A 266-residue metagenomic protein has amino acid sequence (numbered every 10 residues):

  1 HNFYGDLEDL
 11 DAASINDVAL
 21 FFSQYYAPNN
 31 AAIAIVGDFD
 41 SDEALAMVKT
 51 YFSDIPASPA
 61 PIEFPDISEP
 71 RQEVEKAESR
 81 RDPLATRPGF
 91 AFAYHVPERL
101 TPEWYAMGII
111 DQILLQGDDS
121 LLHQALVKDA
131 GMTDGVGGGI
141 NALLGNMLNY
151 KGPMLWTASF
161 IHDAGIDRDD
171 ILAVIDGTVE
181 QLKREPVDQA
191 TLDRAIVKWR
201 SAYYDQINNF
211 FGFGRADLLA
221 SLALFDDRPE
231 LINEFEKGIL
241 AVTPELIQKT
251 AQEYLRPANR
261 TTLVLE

Functional and structural regions predicted by a protein language model:
H1-E8, N30-V36, T86-P97, Q124-L240 (+1 more regions): M16 family metallopeptidases and their MPP-like homologs
S23-Y25, R81-L84, N146-Y150, Y254: Replace "in large, NTP-powered and nucleic-acid-processing enzymes" with "in large, NTP-powered factors and other
A32-E98, E266: An aromatic/glycine/proline-enriched structural segment found at the starts of mature extracellular/organellar domains
S41-L45, P102, G165-D170: Short, conserved charged micro-motifs
P102-L114, H123-L126: Active/ligand-binding-proximal structured segments within catalytic/core domains that scaffold catalytic residues
Q248-L265: Bilobed periplasmic-binding protein-like "clamshell/Venus-flytrap" ligand-binding domains
